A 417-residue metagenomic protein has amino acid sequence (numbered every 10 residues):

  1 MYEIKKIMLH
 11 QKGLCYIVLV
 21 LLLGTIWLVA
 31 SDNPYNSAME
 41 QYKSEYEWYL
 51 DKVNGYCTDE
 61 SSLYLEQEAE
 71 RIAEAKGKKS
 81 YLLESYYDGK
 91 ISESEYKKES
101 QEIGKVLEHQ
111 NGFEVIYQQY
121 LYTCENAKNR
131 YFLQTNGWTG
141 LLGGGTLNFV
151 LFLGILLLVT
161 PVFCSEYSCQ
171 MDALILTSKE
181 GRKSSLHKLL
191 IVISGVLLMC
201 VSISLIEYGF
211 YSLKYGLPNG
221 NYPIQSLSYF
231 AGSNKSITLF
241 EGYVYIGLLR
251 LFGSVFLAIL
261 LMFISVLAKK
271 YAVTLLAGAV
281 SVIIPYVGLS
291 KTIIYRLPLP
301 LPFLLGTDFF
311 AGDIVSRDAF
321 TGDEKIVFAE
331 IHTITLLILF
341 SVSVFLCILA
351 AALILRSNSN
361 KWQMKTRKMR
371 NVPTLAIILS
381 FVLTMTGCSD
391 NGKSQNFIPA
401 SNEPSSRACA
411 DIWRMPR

Functional and structural regions predicted by a protein language model:
M1-P34, K183: Internal alpha-helical transmembrane segments
K12-L23, W27-L28, G253-L261, S316-R367 (+1 more regions): Alpha-helical transmembrane segments of multi-pass membrane transporters/translocases
I17-V20, A272-P285, F303-L304: Central hydrophobic cores of alpha-helical transmembrane segments in multi-pass integral membrane proteins
L23-Y56, S100, E108, G112-E166 (+3 more regions): Secretory targeting signals
K52-K128: Long, solvent-exposed extracytoplasmic domains/loops
L176-R182: Short helix-to-coil transition segments within interhelical loops that connect adjacent transmembrane helices
M385-G387: C-terminal motif of bacterial Sec signal peptides marking the signal peptidase cleavage site
D390-E403: Short, low-complexity, disordered segments immediately C-terminal to signal peptides in bacterial exported proteins
